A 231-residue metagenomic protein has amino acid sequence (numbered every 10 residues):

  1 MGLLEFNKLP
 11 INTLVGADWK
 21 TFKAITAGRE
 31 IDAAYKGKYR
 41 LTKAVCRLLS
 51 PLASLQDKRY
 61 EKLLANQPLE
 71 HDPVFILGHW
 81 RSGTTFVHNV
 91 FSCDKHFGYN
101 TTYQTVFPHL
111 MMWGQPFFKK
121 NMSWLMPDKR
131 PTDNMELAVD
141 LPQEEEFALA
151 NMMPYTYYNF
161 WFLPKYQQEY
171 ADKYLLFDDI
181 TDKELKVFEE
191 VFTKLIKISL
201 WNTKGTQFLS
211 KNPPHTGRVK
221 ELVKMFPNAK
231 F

Functional and structural regions predicted by a protein language model:
G2-P51: Charged, amphipathic alpha-helical linker segments immediately N-terminal to NTP-binding catalytic cores
L55-I76, F107-H109, G114-F117: N-terminal signal-anchor transmembrane helix
I76-K95: Glycine-rich phosphate-binding P-loop
L77-H79, L209-P213: Short His-Asn-centered micro-motif
C93-Y103: Post-Walker A helix-loop "phosphate-sensing" segment adjacent to the P-loop in P-loop NTPases
Q104-F208: PAPS-dependent sulfation machinery
E190, V219-K220: Long, internal scaffold/assembly segments composed of regular secondary structure
K211-N212, L222-F231: Conserved phosphate-donor/acceptor-positioning beta-strand/loop module used by diverse small-molecule
